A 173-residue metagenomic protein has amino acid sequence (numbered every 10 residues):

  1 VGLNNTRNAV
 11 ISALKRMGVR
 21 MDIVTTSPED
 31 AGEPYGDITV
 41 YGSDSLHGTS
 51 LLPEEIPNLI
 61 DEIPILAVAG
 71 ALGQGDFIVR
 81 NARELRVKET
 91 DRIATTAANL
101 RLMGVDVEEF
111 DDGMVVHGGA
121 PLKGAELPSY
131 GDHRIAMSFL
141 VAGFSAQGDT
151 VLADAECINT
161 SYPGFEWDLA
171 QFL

Functional and structural regions predicted by a protein language model:
V1-L173: Short, structured segments at the rim of ligand-binding sites
